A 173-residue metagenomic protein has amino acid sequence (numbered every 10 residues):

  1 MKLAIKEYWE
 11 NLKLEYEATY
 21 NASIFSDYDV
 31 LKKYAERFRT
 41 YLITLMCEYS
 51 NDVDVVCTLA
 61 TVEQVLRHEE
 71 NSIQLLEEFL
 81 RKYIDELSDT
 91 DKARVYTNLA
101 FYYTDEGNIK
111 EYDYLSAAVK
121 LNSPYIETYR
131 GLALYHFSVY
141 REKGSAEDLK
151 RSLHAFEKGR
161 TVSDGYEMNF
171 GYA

Functional and structural regions predicted by a protein language model:
M1-E36: N-terminal leader/linker segments that initiate helical-solenoid repeat arrays
E10, L14-E17, T58, D91 (+4 more regions): "A position-specific structural signal for the A-helix of alpha-solenoid helical repeats
Y16-F25, V65-R67, L87, A100-I109 (+2 more regions): Short coil/turn linking the two alpha-helices of tandem helical-hairpin repeats
S26-Y41, Q64-E78, T104-Y114, S145-H154: Helix-turn-helix repeat elements of alpha-solenoid scaffolds
I43-C47, R81, D85, S116-K120 (+1 more regions): Conserved structural position within tetratricopeptide repeats
I43-C57: Short, charge-rich amphipathic alpha-helical segments embedded in non-transmembrane helical bundles/solenoids
S50, I84, T90, S123 (+1 more regions): Short coil turns that delineate tetratricopeptide repeat
V55, D89, V95, T128 (+1 more regions): TPR alpha-solenoid repeat register
